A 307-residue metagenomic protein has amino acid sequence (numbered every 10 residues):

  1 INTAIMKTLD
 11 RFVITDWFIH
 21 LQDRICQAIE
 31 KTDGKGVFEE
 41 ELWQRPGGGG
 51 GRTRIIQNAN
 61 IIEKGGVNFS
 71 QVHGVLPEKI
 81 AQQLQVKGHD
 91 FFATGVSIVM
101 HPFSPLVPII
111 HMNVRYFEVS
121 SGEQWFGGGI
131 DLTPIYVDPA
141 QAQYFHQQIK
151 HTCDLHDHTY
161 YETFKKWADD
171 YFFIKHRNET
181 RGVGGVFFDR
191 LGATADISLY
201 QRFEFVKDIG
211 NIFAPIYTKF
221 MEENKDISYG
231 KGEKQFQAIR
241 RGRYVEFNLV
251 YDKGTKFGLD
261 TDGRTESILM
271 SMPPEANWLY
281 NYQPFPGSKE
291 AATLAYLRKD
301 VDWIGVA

Functional and structural regions predicted by a protein language model:
I1-I5: Short, Lys/Arg-enriched N-terminal segments with co-localized hydrophobic residues within the first ~10-30 amino acids
K7-Q85, T194-G230, K234-Y244: Gly/Pro-rich turn-and-neighbor structural signature
T53-G127: Internal mixed beta-strand/loop scaffold within catalytic domains of large alpha/beta enzymes
G66, F92-G95, Q124-T133, E179-Y200 (+1 more regions): Glycine-rich, often proline-containing surface loops adjacent to acidic residues and nearby aromatics that form
S120-K165: Compact, glycine/acidic-enriched structural inserts
T152-F205, F220-E222: Long, charged, mostly alpha-helical binding arms that flank functional sites
K165, D169-F187, E222-S267: An amphipathic alpha-helical core segment
T265-A307: TerminUS-proximal long segments
